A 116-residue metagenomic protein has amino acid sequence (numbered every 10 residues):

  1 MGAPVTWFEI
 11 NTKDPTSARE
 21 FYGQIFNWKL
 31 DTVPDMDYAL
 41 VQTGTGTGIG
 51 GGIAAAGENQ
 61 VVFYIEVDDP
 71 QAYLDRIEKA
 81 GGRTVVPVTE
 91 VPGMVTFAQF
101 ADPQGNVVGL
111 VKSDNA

Functional and structural regions predicted by a protein language model:
M1-R19, G46-G48, V61-I65, K112-A116: N-terminal beta-strand motif that seeds the catalytic metal site of vicinal oxygen chelate
A3-T6, I10, D31, L74-D75 (+1 more regions): Vicinal oxygen chelate
T16-S17, A72-L74: Short, conserved charged micro-motifs
Y22: Catalytic core of tubulin tyrosine ligase-like
N27-Q60, V107-K112: Conserved short beta-strand elements that form part of the metal-binding/catalytic scaffold of enzyme active sites
L40, Y64, F97-Q99: Conserved hydrophobic/aromatic beta-strand scaffold that supports enzyme active sites
D68: Negatively charged
